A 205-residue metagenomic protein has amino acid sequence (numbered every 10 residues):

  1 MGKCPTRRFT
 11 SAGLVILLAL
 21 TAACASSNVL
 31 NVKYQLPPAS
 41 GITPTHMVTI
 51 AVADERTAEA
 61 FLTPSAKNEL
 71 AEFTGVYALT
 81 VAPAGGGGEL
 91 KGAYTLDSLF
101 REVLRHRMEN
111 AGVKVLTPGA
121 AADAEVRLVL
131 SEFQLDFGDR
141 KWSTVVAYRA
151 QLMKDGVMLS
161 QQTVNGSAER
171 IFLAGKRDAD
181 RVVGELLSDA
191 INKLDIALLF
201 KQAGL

Functional and structural regions predicted by a protein language model:
M1-A25: Sec-dependent bacterial lipoprotein signal peptides
C24-H46, E109-G112, M158-L205: C-terminal/domain-edge helix-coil "capping" segments
C24-S98, L199-L205: A structural "domain/chain start" motif
A25-Q35, H106, N110-L159, E169-R170: Surface-exposed short loop/turn segments
A53-A58, V129-Q134, N165-S167: Generic short beta-strand segments
E59-K67, M153-L159, V164: Periplasmic POTRA and POTRA-like interaction domains that precede and scaffold membrane channels/assemblies
G86-Y94, G138, L173-R177: Second-shell loop/turn segments in exported
